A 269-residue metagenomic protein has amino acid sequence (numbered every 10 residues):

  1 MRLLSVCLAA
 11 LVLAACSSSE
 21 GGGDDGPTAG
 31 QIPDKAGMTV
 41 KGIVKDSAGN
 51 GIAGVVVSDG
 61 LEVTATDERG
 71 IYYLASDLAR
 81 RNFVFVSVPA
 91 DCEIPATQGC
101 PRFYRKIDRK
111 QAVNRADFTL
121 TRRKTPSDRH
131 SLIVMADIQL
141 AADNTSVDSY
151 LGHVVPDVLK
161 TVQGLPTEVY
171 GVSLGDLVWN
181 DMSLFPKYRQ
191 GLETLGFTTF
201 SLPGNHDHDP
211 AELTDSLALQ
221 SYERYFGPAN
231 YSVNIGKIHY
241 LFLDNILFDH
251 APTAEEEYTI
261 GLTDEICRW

Functional and structural regions predicted by a protein language model:
M1-A9: Sec-dependent signal peptide recognition, specifically the positively charged N-region followed immediately by
A14-A15: C-terminal motif of bacterial Sec signal peptides marking the signal peptidase cleavage site
A29-A53: Structural motif
I32-T39, D91-F185: N-terminal active-site segment of His-dependent metallophosphoesterases
G42, T66-R80, F118: Glycine-centered loop-to-beta-strand initiation motif
G51-A75: Short, acidic Ser/Thr/Gly-rich low-complexity loop/linker segments typical of extracellular and cell-surface proteins
V63, L78-T97: A short, solvent-exposed beta-strand micro-motif common in secreted/extracellular proteins
P89-R109, M182-W269: Extended active-site neighborhood of metal-dependent phosphoesterases/phosphodiesterases
